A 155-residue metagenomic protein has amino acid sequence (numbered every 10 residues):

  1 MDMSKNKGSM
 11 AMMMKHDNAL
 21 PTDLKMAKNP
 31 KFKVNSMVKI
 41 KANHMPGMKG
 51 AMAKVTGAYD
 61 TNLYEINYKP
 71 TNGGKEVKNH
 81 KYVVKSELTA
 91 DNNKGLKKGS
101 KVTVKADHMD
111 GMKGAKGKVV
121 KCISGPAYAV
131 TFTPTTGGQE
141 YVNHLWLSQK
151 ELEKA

Functional and structural regions predicted by a protein language model:
D2-P30, M37, K41-T89, K98-K101 (+1 more regions): Basic/aromatic-rich interaction segments and small domains that mediate binding to polyanionic partners
